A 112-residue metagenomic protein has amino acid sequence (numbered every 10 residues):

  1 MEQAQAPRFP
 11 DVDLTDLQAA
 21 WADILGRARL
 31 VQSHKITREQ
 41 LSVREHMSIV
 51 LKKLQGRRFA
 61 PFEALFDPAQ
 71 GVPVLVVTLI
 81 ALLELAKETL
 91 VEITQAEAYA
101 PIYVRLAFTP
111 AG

Functional and structural regions predicted by a protein language model:
M1-G112: Long, charge-dense, low-complexity tracts
